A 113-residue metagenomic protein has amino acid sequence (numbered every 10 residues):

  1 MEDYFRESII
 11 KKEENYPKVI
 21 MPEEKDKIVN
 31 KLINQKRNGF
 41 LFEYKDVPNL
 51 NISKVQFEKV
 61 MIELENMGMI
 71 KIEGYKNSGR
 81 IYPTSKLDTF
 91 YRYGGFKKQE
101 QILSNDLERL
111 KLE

Functional and structural regions predicted by a protein language model:
E2-K31: Short alpha-helical segments that sit at the start of domains
L32-K36: Short helix-to-turn junction characteristic of helix-turn-helix DNA-binding domains, especially the helix
R37-L50: Short acidic, hydrophobic short linear motifs in intrinsically disordered regions
L50-M67: Short amphipathic alpha-helical interaction segments
E65-K76: A short, conserved structural fragment
N77-T84: Minor-groove-contacting beta-hairpin "wing" of winged helix-turn-helix DNA-binding domains
S85-L112: Short, amphipathic alpha-helical interaction segments positioned at domain boundaries
